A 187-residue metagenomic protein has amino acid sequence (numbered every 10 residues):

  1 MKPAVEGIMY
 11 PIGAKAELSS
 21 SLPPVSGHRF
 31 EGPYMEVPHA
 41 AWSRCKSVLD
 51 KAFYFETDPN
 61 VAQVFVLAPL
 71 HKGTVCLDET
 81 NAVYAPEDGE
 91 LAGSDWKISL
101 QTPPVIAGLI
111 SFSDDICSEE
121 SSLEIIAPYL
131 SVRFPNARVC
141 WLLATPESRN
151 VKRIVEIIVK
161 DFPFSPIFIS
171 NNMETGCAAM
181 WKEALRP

Functional and structural regions predicted by a protein language model:
M1-P187: Active-site histidine-anchored catalytic micro-motif
